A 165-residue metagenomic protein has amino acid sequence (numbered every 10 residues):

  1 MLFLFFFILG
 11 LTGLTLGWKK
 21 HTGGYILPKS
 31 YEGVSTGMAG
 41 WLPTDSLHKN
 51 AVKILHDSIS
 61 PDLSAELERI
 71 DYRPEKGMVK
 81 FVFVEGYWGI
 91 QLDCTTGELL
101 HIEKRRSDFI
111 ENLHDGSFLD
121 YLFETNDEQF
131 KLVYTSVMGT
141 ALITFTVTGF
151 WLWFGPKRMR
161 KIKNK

Functional and structural regions predicted by a protein language model:
M1-K165: Conserved histidines in hydrophobic membrane contexts and catalytic metal-binding motifs
